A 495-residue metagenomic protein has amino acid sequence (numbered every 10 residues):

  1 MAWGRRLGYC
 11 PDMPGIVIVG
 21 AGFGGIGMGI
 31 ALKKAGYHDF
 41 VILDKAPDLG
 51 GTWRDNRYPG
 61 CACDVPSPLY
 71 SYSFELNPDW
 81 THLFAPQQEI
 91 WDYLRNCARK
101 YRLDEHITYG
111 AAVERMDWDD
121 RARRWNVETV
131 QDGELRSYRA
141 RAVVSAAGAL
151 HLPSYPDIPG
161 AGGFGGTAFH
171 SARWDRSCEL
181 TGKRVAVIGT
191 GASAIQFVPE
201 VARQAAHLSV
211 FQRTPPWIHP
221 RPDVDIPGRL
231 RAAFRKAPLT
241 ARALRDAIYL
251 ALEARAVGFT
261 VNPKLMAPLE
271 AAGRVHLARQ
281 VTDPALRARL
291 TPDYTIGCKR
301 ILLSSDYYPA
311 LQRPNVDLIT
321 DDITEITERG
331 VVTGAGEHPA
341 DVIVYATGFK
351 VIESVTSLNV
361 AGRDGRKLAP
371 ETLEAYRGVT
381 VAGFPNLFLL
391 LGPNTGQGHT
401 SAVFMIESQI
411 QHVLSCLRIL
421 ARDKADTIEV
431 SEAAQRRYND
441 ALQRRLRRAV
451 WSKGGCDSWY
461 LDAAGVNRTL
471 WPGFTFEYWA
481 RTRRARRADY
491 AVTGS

Functional and structural regions predicted by a protein language model:
P14-I107, Q212-P215, R279-A285: Beta1-alpha1 glycine-rich phosphate/pyrophosphate-binding loop at the start of Rossmann-like nucleotide-binding domains
V19, Y138-L150, A186-I188, V331 (+1 more regions): Short hydrophobic core segments
F23, G27-D48, S145-R279, V316 (+3 more regions): Rossmann-like dinucleotide-binding core of oxidoreductases
R54-C63, I158-G160, D306-Y308, G362-N386 (+1 more regions): FAD-binding beta-loop-beta segment adjacent to the flavin cofactor pocket
H82-L150: Feature captures the FAD/FMN-dependent oxidoreductase FAD-binding
V257-L265, L269-T333, E337-N359, N439-S495: C-terminal catalytic lobe of FAD-dependent flavoproteins
V342, A346-R418: Glycine/threonine-rich phosphate-binding loop and adjacent beta-strand/alpha-helix elements that clamp
